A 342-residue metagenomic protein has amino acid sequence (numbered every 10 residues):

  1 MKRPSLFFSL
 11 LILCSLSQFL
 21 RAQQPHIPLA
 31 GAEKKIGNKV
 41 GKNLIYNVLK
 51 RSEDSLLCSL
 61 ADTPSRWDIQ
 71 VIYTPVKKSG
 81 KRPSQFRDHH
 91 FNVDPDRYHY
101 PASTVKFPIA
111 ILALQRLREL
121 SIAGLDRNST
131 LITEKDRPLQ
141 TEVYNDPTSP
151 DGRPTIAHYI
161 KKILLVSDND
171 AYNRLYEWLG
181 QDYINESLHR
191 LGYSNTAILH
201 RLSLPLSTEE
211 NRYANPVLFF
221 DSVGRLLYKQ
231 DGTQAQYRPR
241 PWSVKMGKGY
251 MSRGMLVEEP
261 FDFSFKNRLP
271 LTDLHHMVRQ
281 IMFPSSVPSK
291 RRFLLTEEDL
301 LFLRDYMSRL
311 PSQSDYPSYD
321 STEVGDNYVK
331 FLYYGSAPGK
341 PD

Functional and structural regions predicted by a protein language model:
M1-P25: Bacterial Sec-dependent N-terminal signal peptides
Q24-R97: Beta-lactamase-like hydrolase cores
E33-L56, A61-T63, K135, Q140 (+1 more regions): Active-site-adjacent helix/loop patches that line small-molecule binding or acyl-intermediate pockets
I69-K77, L125-D146, L179-G180, R201-E209 (+2 more regions): Acidic helix-start/capping segments at beta-turn-to-alpha-helix junctions
H99-D126, L131: Active-site SXXK
L120-L125, Q181-Y183, S286-S289: Structural helix-adjacent loops and short alpha-helical linkers that scaffold large soluble proteins
S264, S289-D342: Conserved SxxK-family serine transpeptidase/carboxypeptidase catalytic domain of penicillin-binding proteins
V278-S285, S289, P311: Alpha-helix capping/termination and helix-coil
